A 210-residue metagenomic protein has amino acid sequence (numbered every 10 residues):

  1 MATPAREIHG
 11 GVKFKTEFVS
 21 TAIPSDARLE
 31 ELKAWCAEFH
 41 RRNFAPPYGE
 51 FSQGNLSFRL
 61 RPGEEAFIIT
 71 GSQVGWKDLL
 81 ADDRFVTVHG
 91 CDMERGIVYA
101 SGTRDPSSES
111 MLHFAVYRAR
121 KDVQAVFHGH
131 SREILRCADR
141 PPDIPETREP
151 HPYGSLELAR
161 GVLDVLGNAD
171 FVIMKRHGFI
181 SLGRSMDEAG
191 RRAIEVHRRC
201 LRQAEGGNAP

Functional and structural regions predicted by a protein language model:
M1-P210: Glycine-rich flexible loops
